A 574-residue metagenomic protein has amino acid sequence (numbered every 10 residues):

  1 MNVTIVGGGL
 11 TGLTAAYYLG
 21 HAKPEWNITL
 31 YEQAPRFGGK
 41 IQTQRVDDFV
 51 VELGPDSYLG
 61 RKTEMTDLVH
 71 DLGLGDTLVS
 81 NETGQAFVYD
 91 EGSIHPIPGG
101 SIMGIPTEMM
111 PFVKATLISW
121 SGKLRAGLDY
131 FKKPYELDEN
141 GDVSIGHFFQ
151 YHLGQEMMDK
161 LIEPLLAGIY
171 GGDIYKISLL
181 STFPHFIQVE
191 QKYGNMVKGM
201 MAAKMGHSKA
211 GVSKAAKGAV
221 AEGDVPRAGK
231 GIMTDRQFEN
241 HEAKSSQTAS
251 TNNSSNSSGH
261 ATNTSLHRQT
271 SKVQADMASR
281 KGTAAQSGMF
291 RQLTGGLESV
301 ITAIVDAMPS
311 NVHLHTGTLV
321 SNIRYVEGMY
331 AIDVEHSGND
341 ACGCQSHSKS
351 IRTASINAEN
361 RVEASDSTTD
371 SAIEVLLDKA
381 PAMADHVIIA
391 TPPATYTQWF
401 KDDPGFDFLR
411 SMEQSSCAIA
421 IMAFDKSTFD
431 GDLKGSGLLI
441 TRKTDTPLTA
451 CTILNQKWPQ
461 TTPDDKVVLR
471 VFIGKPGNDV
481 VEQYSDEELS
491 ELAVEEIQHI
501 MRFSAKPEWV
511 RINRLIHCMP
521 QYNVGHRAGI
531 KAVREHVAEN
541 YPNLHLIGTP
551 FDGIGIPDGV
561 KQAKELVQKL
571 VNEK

Functional and structural regions predicted by a protein language model:
M1-L30, V571: N-terminal Rossmann-like FAD-binding beta1-loop-alpha1 element of flavoenzymes
T11, R36, A394: Conserved Rossmann-like nucleotide-cofactor binding loop
G20-V46: Glycine-rich FAD pyrophosphate-binding loop
D47-E136: Dinucleotide-binding Rossmann-like beta1-alpha1 core, especially the glycine-rich loop that anchors the ADP
R61, Y151-H152, A390-T391: Short, well-ordered coil/turn residues at beta-beta hairpins and beta-strand->alpha-helix junctions within
P98-G99, L433-K434, C451-K574: Conserved flavin/dinucleotide-binding core of flavoenzymes
L128-N322, M329, C342-H347, A354: Active-site/ligand-binding neighborhood in enzyme catalytic cores
A219-V220, D224, A228, A243-N256 (+4 more regions): Mid-domain catalytic core of redox enzymes that form a hydrophobic substrate pocket/lid adjacent to a catalytic redox
